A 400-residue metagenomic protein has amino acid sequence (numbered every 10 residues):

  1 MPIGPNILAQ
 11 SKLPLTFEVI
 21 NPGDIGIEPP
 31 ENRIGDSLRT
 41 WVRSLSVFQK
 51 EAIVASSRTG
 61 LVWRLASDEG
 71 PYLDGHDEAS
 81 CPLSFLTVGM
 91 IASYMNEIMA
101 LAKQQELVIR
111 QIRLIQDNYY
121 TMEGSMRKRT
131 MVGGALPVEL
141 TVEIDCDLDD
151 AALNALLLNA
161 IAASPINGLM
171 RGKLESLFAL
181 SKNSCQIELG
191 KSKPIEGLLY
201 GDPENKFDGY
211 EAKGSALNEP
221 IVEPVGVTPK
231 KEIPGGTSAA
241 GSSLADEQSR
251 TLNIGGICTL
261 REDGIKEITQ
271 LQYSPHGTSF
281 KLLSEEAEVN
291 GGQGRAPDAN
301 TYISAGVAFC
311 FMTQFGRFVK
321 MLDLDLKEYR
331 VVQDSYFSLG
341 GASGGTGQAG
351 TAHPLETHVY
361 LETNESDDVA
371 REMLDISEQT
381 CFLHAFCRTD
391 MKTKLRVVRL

Functional and structural regions predicted by a protein language model:
M1-V88, M99-A305, G316-L400: Extended beta-strand/beta-hairpin segments
M90-Y94, C310-F311: Alpha-helical metal-binding/catalytic segments enriched in His/Glu/Asp
